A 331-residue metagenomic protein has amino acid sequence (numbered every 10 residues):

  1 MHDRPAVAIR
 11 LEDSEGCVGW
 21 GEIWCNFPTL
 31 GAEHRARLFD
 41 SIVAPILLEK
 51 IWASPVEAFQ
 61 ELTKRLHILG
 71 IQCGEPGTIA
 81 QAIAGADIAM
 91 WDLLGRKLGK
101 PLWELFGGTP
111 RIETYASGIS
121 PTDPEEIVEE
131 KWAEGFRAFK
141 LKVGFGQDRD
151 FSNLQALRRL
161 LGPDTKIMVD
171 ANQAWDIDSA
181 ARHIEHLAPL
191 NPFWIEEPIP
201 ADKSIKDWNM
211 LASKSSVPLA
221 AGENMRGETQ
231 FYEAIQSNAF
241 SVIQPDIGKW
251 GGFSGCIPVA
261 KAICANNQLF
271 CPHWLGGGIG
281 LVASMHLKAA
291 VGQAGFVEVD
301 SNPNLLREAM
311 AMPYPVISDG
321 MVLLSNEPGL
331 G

Functional and structural regions predicted by a protein language model:
M1-R10: Short, Gly/Pro- and small/polar-rich lid/capping loops
I9, G16, V43, A86 (+8 more regions): Conserved, mostly hydrophobic/aromatic
E12-K97: Metal- or metallocofactor-binding catalytic centers and their adjacent structured scaffolds across diverse enzyme
T29-R35, Y232-Q236, G255-P258, I279-A290 (+1 more regions): Histidine/acidic-residue-rich catalytic or RNA/ligand-binding cores of hydrolases and nuclease-related proteins
W91-T122: Catalytic pocket of metal/acid-base enzymes, prominently hydrolases
K131-K142: Catalytic domains of carbohydrate-active enzymes, especially glycoside hydrolases
L141-G280: Catalytic core of soluble alpha/beta enzymes
L275-G331: Flexible C-terminal active-site loop/helix
